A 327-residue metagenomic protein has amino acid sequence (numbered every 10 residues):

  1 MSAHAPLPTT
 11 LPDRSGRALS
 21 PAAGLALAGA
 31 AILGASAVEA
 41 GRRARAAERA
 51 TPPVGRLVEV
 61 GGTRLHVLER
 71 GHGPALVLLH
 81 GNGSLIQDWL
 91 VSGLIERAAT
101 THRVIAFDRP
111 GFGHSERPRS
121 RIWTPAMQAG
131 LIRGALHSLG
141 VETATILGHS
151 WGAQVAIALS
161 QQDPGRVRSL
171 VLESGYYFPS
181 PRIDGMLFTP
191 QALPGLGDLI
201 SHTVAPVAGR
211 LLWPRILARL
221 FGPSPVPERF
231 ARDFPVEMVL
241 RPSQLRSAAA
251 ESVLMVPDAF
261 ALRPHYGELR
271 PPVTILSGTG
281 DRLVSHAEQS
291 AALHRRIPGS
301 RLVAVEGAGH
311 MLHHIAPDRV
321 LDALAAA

Functional and structural regions predicted by a protein language model:
M1-R64, S138, Q162, L187 (+6 more regions): Short amphipathic, positively biased membrane-proximal segments that drive organelle/inner-membrane targeting
L68, A106-G148: Active-site loop/oxyanion-hole signature of alpha/beta-hydrolase fold enzymes
E69-H114: Conserved HGGG/HGGXW glycine-rich cap/lid loop of the alpha/beta-hydrolase fold
G148, G152, A156: Gly/Ala-rich beta-loop-alpha elbow adjacent to hydrolase catalytic centers
Q161, L170-H202: Flexible "cap/lid" loop of the alpha/beta hydrolase fold
P181-G185, A205-E268: Conserved alpha/beta-hydrolase catalytic His-Asp/Glu region
T274-A308: Conserved loop-alpha-helix segment in the C-terminal half of the alpha/beta-hydrolase fold that carries the catalytic
P298-A327: Catalytic active-site module of serine/aspartate enzymes centered on a nucleophile-bearing elbow/loop
